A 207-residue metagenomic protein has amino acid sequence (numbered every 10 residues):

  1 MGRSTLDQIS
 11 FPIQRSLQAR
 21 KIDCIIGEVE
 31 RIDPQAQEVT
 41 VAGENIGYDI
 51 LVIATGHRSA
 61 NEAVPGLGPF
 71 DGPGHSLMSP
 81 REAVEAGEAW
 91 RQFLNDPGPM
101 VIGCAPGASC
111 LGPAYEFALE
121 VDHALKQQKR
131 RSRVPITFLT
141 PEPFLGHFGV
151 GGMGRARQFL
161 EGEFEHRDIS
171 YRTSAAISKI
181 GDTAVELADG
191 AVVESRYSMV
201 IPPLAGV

Functional and structural regions predicted by a protein language model:
M1-D23, P106-V150: Beta1-alpha1 glycine-rich phosphate/pyrophosphate-binding loop at the start of Rossmann-like nucleotide-binding domains
M1-Y48, V150-S170: N-terminal Rossmann-like dinucleotide/flavin-binding domain of flavoprotein oxidoreductases that bind FAD/FMN
I22-E116, H123-K129, M199: FAD-binding core/adjacent interface of flavoenzyme oxidoreductases
G27, G103, L139-P141, S174: Conserved beta-strand termini and adjacent loop/short-helix elements that scaffold enzyme active sites in alpha/beta
I32-N45, K179-V193: Conserved beta-strand-loop-beta-strand element in the redox core of flavoprotein oxidoreductases
E194-V207: Oxyanion-binding "anion nests"
